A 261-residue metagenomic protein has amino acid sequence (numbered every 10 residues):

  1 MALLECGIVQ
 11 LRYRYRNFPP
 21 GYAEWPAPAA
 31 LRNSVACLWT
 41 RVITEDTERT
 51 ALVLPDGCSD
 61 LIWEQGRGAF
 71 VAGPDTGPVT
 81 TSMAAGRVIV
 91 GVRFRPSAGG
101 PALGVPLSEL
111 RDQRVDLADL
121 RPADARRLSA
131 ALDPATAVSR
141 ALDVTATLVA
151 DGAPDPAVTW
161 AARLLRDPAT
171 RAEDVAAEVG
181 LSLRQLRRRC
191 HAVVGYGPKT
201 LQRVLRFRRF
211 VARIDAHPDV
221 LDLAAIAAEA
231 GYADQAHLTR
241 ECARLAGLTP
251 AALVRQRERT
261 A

Functional and structural regions predicted by a protein language model:
M1-L183, V193-P198, A212-A233, T249-A261: Alpha-helical bundle regulatory/interaction domains
C190, Q202, E241-A243, V254: DNA major-groove recognition helix of helix-turn-helix
L245-G247: Low-complexity, intrinsically disordered or weakly predicted helical/coil tracts enriched in serine/threonine
